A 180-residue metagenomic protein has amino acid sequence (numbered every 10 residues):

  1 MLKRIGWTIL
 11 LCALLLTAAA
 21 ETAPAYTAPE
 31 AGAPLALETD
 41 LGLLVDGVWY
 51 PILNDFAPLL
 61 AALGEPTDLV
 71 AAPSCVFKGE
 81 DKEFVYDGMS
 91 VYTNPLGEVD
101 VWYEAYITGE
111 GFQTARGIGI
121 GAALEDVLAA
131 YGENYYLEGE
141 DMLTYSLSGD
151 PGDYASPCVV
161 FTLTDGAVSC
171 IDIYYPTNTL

Functional and structural regions predicted by a protein language model:
L2-T22: Sec-dependent N-terminal signal peptides of Gram-positive bacterial secreted proteins and lipoproteins
L16-L35: Sec-dependent signal peptide cleavage junction
T27-A28, V45, F56-L96, L124-L180: A cross-family detector of function-defining hotspots
L35-V45, Y103-F112: Acidic/histidine-rich, surface-exposed loop or edge segments in extracytoplasmic proteins
G42-Y50, G111-I118, C158: Second-shell loop/turn segments in exported
I52-L53, A115, G119-A122, A130: Glycine-centered tight-turn and secondary-structure capping sites
P95-Y103: A structural motif
D100-V101, G111-F112, T177-L180: A short local loop/turn or secondary-structure capping micro-motif enriched for an aromatic residue
